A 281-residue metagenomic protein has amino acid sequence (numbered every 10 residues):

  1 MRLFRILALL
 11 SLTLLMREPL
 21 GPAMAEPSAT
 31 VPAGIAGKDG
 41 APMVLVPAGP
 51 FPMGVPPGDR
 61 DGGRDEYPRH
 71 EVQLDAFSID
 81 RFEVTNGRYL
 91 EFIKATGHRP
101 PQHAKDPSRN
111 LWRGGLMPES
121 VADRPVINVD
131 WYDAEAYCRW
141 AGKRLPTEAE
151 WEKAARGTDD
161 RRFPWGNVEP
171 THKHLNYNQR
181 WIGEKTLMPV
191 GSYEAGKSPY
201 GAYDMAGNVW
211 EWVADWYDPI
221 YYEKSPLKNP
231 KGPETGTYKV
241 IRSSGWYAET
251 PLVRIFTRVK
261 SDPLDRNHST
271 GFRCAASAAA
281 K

Functional and structural regions predicted by a protein language model:
M1-R5: Positively charged n-region of N-terminal signal peptides that target proteins for export
I6, G87, E91-K94, A136-W140 (+2 more regions): Residue-level signal for well-ordered alpha-helical scaffold segments within enzymatic catalytic domains
L7-P19: Bacterial N-terminal signal peptides
P22-A25: Boundary at the C-terminal end of the N-terminal hydrophobic targeting segment
P27-A36: N-terminal low-complexity, Pro/Thr/Ser-rich intrinsically disordered segments that act as propeptides or flexible
I35-S108, V129-Y132, A206-G207, A278: A short glycine-rich, aromatic-capped structural motif
P52, P56-D61, R99, A104-V259 (+1 more regions): Functional-site microenvironments in short loops/helix caps that host divalent-cation chemistry
N267-K281: Short, structured beta-strand segments at or near domain termini in extracellular proteins/domains
